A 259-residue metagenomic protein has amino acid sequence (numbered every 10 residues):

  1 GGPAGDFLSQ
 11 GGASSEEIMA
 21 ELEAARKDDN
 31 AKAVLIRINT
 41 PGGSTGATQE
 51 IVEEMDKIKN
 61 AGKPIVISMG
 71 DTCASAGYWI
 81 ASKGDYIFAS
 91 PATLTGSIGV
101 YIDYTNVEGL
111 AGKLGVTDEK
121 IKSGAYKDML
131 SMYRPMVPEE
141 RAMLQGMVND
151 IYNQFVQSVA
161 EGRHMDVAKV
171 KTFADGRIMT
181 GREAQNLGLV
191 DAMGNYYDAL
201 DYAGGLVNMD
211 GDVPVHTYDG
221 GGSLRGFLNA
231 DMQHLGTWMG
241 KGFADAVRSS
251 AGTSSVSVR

Functional and structural regions predicted by a protein language model:
G1-A74, Y86-A89, I102-R259: N-terminal organellar transit peptides
T72-S75, L94-I98: Short gly/pro/ser/thr-enriched loop/turn and capping motifs at secondary-structure boundaries
W79-Y86: Alpha-helix C-terminal capping segments
